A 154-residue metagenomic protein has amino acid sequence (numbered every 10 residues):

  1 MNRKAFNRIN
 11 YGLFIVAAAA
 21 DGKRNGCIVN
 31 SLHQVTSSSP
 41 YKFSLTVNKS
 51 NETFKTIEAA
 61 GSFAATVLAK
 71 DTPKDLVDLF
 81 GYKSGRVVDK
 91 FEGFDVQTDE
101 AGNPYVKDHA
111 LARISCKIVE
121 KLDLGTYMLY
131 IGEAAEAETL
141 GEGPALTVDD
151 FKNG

Functional and structural regions predicted by a protein language model:
M1-G154: Basic, polyanion-binding surface patches
